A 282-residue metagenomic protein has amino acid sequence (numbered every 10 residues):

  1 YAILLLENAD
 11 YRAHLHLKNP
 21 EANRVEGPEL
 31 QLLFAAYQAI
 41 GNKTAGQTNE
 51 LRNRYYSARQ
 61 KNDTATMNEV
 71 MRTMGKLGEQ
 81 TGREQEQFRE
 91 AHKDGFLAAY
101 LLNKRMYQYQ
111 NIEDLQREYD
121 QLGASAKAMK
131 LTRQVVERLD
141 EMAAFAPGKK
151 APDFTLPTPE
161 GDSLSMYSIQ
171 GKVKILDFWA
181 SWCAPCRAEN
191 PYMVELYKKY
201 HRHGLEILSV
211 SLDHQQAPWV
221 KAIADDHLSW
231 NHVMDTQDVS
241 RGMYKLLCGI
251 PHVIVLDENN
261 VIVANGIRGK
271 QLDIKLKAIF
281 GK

Functional and structural regions predicted by a protein language model:
Y1-K76, Q80: A non-transmembrane, solvent-exposed segment enriched in polar/low-complexity residues
R12, A35, G75-K150: N-terminal targeting signals for export/organelle localization
R133-Y167, N231, I274-K275, G281: N-terminal "domain-start" segment that seeds a small globular fold
Q170-G171, F178-E195: Conserved redox-active cysteine motifs that mediate thiol-disulfide chemistry, especially di-cysteine Cys-X(1-2)-Cys
V173-K174, P251: Alpha/beta-hydrolase fold active-site loops
A188-D226, T236-M243, I274: Structural microenvironment flanking redox-active thiols in thiol-disulfide oxidoreductases
D226-L228, D235-G281: Thiol/disulfide oxidoreductase modules built on the thioredoxin-like
